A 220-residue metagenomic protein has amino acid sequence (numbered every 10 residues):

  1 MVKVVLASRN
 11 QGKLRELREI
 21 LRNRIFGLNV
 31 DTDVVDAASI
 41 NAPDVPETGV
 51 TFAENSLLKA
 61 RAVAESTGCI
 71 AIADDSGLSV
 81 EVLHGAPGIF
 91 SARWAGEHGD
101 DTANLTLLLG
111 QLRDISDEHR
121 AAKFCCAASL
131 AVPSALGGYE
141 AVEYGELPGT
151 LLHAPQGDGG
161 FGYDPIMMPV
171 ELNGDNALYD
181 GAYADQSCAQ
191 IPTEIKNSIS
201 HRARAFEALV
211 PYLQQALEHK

Functional and structural regions predicted by a protein language model:
V2-V5, Q11-L28, T32-D33, A37-K220: Anionic-ligand binding patches
